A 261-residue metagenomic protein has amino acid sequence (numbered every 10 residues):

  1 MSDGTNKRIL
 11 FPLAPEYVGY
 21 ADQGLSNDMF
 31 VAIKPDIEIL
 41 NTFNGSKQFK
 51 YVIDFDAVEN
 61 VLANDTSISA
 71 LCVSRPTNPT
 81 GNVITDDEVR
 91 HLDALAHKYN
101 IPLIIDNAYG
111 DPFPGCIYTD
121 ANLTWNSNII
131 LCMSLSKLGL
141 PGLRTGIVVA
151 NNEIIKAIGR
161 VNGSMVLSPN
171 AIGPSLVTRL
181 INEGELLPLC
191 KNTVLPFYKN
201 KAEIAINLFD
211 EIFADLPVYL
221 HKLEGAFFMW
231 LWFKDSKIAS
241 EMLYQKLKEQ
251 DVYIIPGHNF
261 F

Functional and structural regions predicted by a protein language model:
M1-K98, I104-N126, I130: Conserved core of the PLP fold type I
T5-P12, L25, P35, I39-T42 (+3 more regions): Conserved core segment of the aminotransferase class I/II
P12-A14, C72-R75, I104-N107, M133 (+5 more regions): Short beta-strand segments
K98-Y99, Q250: Helix C-cap/helix->beta junction micro-motif
P188, F209-L220: Surface-exposed helix-capping loop/turn segments at secondary-structure junctions
N192-I206, V218-F233: Conserved glycine-rich beta-strand-loop-beta hairpin in the small C-terminal domain of fold type I
P217, W230-F261: Conserved C-terminal alpha-helix-loop-beta "cap" of PLP-dependent enzymes that closes/shapes the active-site mouth
